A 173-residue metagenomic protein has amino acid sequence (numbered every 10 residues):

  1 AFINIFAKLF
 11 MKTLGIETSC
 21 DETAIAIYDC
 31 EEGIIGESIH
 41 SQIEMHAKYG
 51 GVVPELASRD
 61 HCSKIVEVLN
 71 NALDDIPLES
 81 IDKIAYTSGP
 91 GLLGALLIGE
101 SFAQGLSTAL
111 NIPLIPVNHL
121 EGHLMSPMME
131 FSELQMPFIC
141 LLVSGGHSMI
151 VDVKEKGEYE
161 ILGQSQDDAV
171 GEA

Functional and structural regions predicted by a protein language model:
A1-A173: Short acidic/glycine-rich loops and adjacent helix/strand connectors that line catalytic pockets where negatively
